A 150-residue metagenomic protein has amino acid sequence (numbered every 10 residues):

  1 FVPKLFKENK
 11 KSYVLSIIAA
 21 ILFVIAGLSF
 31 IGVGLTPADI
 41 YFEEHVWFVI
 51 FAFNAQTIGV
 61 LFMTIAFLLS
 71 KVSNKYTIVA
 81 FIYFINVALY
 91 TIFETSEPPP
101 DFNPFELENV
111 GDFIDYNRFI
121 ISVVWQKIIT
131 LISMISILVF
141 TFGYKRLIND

Functional and structural regions predicted by a protein language model:
F1-I21, L61-S70, L138-Y144: Internal transmembrane alpha-helix with an interfacial aromatic "cap," most often the third helix
K7-I17, I40-W47, K71, V110-V124: Juxtamembrane loop-transmembrane helix junctions in multi-pass integral membrane proteins, especially the extracellular
V14-L28, V79-L89: Transmembrane alpha-helical segments of multi-pass membrane proteins
L15, L22, G27, V33 (+2 more regions): Generic hydrophobic alpha-helical membrane-segment signal
S16-A19, V49-A52, Q126-T130: Alpha-helical transmembrane segments of integral membrane proteins, emphasizing hydrophobic/aromatic residues
F23-L69: Membrane-proximal helix-loop-helix units in multi-pass membrane proteins
M63-D150: Terminal transmembrane helical module of multi-pass membrane proteins
